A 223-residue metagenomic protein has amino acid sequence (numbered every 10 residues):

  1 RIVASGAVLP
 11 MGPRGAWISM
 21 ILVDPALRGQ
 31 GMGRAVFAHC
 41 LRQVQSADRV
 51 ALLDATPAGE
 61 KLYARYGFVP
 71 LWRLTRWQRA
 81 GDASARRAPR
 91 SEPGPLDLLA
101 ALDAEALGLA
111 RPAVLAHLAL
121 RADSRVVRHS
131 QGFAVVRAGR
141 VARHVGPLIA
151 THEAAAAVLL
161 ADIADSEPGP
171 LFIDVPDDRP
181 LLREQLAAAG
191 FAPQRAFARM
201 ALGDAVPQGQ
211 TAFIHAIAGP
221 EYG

Functional and structural regions predicted by a protein language model:
R1-L9, G15-L22, S130-H144: Conserved beta-strand in the GNAT
A16, F37, Q43-T56, E167-D177 (+1 more regions): Conserved GNAT acetyl-CoA-binding A-motif
M20, G33-T56, E60, Y66 (+1 more regions): Glycine/small-residue-rich loop that forms an oxyanion/phosphate-binding "nest" at active or ligand-binding sites
I21-R28, G146-A155: A short, internal acetyl-CoA/4′-phosphopantetheine-binding micro-motif in the GNAT/acyltransferase core
L27-H39, A154-D162: Conserved acetyl-CoA pyrophosphate-binding loop and the N-cap/start of the following alpha-helix in GNAT-like
A55, K61, Y66-A85, P147-I149 (+1 more regions): Active-site/acyl-donor-binding loops of N-acyltransferases
Y66-H144, A154-A155: Amide-forming acyltransferase catalytic core, primarily the GNAT-like/NAT-type and related acyltransferase folds
